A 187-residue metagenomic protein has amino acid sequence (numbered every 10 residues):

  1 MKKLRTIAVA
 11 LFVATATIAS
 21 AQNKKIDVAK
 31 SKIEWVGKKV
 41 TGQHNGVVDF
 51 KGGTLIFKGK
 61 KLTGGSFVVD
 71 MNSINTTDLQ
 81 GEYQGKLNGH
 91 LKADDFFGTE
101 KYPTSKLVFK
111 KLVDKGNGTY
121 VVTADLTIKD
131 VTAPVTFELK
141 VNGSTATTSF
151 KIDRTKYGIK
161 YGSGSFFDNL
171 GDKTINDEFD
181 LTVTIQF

Functional and structural regions predicted by a protein language model:
M1-K24: Bacterial Sec-dependent N-terminal signal peptides
A21-F187: Low-complexity, acidic/polar, glycine-enriched regions of mature
